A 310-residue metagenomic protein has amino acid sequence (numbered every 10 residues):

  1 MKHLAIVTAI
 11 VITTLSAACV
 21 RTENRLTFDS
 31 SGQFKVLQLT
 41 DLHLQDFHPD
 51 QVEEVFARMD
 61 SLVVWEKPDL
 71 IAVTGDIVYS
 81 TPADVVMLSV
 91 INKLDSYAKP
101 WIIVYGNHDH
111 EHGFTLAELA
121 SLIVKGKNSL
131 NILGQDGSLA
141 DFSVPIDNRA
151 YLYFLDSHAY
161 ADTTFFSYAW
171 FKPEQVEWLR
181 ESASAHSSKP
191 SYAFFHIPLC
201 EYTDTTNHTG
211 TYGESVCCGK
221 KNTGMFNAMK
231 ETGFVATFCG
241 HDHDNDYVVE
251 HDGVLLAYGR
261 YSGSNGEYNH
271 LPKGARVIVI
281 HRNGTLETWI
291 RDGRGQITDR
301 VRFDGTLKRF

Functional and structural regions predicted by a protein language model:
M1-T22: Bacterial Sec-dependent N-terminal signal peptides
C19-K93: N-terminal active-site segment of His-dependent metallophosphoesterases
E23-L26, S30, S143-D147, M225-A228 (+1 more regions): Binuclear metal-dependent phosphoesterase catalytic core
Q33-D46, R149-A159, F194, L255-Y261: Active-site-proximal beta-strand elements of phosphoester/diester hydrolases
Q38-F56, V78-V85, E111-H112, K125-N128 (+3 more regions): Acidic/histidine-rich helix-loop elements that form or flank divalent-metal/phosphate-binding sites at the catalytic
Q45-H48, Y79-P82, I103-T115, Y160-T163 (+3 more regions): Active-site environment of divalent metal-dependent phosphoester hydrolases
E66-D69, Y151, F166-D246: His/acidic metal-ligating clusters that form di-metal
L88-H186, A228, R276-V279: Extended active-site neighborhood of metal-dependent phosphoesterases/phosphodiesterases
